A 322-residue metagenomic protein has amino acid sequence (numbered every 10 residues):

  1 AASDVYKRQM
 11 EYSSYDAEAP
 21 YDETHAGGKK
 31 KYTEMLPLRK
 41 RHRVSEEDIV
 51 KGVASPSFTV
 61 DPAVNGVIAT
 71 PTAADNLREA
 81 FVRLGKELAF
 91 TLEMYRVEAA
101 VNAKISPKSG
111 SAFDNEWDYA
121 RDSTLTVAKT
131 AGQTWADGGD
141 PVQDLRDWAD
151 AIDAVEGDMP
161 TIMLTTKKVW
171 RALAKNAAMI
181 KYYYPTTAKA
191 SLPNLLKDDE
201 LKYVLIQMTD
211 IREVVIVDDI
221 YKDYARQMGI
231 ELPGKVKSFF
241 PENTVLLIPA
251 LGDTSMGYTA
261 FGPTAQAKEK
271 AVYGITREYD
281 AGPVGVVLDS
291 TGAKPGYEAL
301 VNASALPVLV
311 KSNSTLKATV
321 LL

Functional and structural regions predicted by a protein language model:
A2-Y6: Short, small-residue-biased leader/transition segments that mark boundaries at the very start of proteins
K7-R41: N-terminal low-complexity, intrinsically disordered segments
E34-T124, D140-R171, P295-A303: Long, contiguous amphipathic alpha-helices that act as assembly "spine/axial" helices in icosahedral shell and virion
A131-G138: Surface-exposed cleft-lining segments at the edges of enzyme active sites
G138-W148, N194-L201: Well-ordered, non-membrane alpha-helical segments in soluble/globular domains
K168-A172, I220-D223: Short, catalytically relevant binding-site loops at active-site mouths
A172-M179: Short active-site loop/helix that positions an aromatic residue
M179-L322: Sequence/fold signature of self-assembling virion shell proteins
